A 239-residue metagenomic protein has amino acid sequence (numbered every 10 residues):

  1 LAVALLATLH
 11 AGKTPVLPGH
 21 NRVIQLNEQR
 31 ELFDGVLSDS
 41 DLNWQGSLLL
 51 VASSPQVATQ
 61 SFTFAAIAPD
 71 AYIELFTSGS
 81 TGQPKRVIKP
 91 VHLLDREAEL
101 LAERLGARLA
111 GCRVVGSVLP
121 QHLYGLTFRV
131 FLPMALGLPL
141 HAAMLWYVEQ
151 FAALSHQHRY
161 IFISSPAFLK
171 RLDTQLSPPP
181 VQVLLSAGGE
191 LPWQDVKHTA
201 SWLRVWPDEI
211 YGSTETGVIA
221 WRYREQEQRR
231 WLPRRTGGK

Functional and structural regions predicted by a protein language model:
L1-L5, L9-F33, R86-I88, G137-W146 (+1 more regions): Short beta-strand->loop structural element characteristic of the AMP-binding/adenylate-forming
T8, T77-S80, V114, L126 (+4 more regions): Conserved S/T- and glycine-rich ATP-binding loop of Class I adenylate-forming
V16-P18, L32-D39, L48-L50, F162-S165 (+1 more regions): Short, hydrophobic beta-strand segments that form beta-sheet elements in well-ordered domains
E31-S40, K89-R104, C112-R171, D208: AMP-binding/adenylate-forming
S54-F76, A107-V114: Conserved pre-ATP/AMP-binding loop-to-beta segment of ANL
F64, Y72-E99: Conserved AMP-binding A3 loop
D173-E227: Gly/Ser/Thr-rich phosphate-binding loop
T236-K239: Conserved beta-loop-beta connector loops within the AMP-binding
